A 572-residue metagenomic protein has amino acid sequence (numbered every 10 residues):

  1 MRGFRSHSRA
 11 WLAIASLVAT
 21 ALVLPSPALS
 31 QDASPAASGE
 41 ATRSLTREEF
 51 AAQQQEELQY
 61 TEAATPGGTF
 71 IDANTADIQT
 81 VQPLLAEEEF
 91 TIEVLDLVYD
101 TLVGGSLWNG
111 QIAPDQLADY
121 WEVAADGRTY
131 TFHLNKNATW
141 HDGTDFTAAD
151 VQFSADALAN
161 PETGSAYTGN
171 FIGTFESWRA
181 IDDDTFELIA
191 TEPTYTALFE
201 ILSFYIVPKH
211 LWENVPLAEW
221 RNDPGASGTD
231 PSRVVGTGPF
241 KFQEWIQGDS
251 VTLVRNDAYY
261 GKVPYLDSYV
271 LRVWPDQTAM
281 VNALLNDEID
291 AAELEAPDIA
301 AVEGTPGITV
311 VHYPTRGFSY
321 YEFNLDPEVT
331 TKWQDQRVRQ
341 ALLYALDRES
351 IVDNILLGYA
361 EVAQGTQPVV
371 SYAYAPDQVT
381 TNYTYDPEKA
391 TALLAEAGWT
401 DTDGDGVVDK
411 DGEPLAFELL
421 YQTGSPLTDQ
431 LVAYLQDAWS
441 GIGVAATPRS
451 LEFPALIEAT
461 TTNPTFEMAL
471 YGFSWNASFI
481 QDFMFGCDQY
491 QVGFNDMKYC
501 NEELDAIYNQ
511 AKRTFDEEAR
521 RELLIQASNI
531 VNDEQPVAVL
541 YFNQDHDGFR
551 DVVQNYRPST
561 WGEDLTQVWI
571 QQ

Functional and structural regions predicted by a protein language model:
T46-L58, F70-A125, D156, R233-T237 (+1 more regions): N-terminal lobe/hinge region of extracytoplasmic solute-binding protein
Q53, I246, S250, R255-D257 (+5 more regions): Detector for C-terminal structural segments
I71, T147-S154, T185-I189, G238-P239 (+6 more regions): Alpha-helical secondary-structure segments
S106-W108, F204-P264, S268, P387-A392: Gly/Pro-rich hinge or "lid" segments in bacterial periplasmic/extracellular proteins
D119-G164, I181, E187-I189, M280 (+1 more regions): Aromatic- and charge-enriched surface segment that lines or borders ligand/interaction sites
N135, G228, N256-V302, A433-Q436 (+2 more regions): Ligand-site clamp/hinge motif
L158, S177-R179, Q243-V254, V270-T330 (+5 more regions): Extracellular/periplasmic solute-recognition and catalytic clefts
G169-E219: Surface-exposed binding/hinge segments that line and control ligand-binding clefts or catalytic entry sites
